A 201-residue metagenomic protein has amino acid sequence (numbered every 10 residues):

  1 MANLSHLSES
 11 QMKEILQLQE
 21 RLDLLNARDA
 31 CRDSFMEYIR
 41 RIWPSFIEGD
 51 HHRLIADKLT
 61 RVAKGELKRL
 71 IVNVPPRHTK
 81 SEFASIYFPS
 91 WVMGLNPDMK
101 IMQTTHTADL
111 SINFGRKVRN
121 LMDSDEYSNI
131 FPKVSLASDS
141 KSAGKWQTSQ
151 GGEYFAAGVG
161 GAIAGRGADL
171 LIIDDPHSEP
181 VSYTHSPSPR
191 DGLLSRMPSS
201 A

Functional and structural regions predicted by a protein language model:
M1-K68: N-terminal accessory segments
F46, D125-N129, S182-Y183: Short, polar/flexible loop-turn hinges at active-site or ligand-entry regions and domain interfaces
R69-I71, K100-M102, E153, L170: Residue-level preference for the first positions of well-ordered beta-strands
N73-P75, K80-N129: Conserved P-loop
T104-G160: Conserved nucleotide-state-sensing and coupling region of NTP-binding domains
G144-S182: Conserved RecA-like ASCE ATPase "motif II neighborhood" in helicase/translocase motors
T184-P189: Conserved small/polar residues in nucleotide/adenosyl-binding loops
S195-A201: Hydrophobic alpha-helical segments, chiefly the membrane-spanning helices and signal/signal-anchor peptides
